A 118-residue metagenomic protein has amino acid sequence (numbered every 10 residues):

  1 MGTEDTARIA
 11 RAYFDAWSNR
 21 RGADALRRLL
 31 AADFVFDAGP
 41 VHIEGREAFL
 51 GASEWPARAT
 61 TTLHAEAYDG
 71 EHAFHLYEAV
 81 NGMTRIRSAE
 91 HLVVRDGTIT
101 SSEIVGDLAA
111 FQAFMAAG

Functional and structural regions predicted by a protein language model:
M1-G118: C-terminal and inter-domain tail/linker signature
